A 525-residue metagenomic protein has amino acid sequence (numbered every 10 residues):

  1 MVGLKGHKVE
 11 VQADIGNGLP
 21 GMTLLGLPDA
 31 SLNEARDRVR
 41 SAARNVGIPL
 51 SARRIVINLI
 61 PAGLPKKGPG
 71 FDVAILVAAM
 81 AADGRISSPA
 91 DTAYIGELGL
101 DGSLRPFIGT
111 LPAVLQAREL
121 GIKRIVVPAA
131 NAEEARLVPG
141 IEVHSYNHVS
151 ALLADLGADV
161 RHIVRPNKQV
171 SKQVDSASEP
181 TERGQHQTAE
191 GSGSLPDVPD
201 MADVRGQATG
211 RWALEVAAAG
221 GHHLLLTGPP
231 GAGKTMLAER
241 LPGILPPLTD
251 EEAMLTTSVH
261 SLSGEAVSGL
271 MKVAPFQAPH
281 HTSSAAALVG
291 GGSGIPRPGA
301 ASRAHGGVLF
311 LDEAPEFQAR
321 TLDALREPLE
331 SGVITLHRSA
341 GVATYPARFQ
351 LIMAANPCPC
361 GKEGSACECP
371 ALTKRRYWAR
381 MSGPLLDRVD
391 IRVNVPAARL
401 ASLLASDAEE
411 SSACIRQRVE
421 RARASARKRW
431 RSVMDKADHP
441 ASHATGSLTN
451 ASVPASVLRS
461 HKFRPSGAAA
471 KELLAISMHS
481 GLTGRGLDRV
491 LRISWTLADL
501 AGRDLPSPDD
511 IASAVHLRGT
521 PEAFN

Functional and structural regions predicted by a protein language model:
M1-L224, P229-T235, H337, L505-N525: Peripheral, non-AAA+ core regions of ATP-driven protein-machinery
L25-R36, S51, N58-G68, P296 (+1 more regions): Basic, amphipathic alpha-helical bundle interface domains used for macromolecular binding and assembly
L50-R53, S88-P89, G121, P139 (+7 more regions): Short loop/turn elements that form and flank the Walker-type P-loop nucleotide-binding site in RecA-like NTPase cores
E215, P275, A286-L309: Conserved alpha-helical scaffold flanking the Walker A/P-loop in AAA+ ATPase domains
L226-E265: Walker A/P-loop
G228, G290, E313: The Walker A (P-loop) glycine that initiates the GxxxxGKT/S ATP-binding motif of P-loop NTPases
G306, D312-E313, A324: Walker B catalytic acidic pair
